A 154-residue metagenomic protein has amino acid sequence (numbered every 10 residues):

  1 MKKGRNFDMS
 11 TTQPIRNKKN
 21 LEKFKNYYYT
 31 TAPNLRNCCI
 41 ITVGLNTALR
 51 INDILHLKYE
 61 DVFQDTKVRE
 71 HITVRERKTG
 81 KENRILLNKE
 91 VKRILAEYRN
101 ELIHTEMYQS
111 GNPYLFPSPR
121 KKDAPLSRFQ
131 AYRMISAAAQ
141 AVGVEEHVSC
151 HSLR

Functional and structural regions predicted by a protein language model:
M1-R154: Conserved catalytic core of the tyrosine transesterase superfamily
